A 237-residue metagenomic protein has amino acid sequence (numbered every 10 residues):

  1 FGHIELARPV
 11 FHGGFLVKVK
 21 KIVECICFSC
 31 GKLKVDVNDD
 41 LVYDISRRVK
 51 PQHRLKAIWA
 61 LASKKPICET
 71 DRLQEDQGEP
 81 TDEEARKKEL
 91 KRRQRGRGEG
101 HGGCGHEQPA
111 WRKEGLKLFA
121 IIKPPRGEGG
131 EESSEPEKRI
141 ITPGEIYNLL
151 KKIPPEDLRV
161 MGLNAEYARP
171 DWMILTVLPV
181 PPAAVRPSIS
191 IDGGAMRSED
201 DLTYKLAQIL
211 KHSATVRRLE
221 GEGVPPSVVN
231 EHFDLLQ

Functional and structural regions predicted by a protein language model:
F1-Q237: Conserved core architecture of multi-subunit DNA-directed RNA polymerases
